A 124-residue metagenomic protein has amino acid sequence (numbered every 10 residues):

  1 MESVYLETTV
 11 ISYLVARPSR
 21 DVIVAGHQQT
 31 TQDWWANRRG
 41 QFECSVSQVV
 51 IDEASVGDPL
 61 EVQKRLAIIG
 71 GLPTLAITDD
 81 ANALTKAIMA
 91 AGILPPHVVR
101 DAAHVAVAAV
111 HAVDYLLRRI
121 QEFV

Functional and structural regions predicted by a protein language model:
M1-V46, S55-L66, L72, A90-P96: Short, well-structured N-terminal submotif of metal-dependent ribonuclease cores
T8, Q48, R119-Q121: Short secondary-structure boundary segments
I11, I51, F123-V124: A generic structural signal for short hydrophobic patches within well-formed alpha-helices
S47-V49, I77: Conserved beta-strand termini and adjacent loop/short-helix elements that scaffold enzyme active sites in alpha/beta
E53-G57, L84-T85: Short acidic/glycine-rich loop or secondary-structure boundary segments that cap or lie
G71-L116, Q121-V124: Active-site neighborhoods of divalent-metal-dependent phosphate/nucleic-acid chemistry enzymes
